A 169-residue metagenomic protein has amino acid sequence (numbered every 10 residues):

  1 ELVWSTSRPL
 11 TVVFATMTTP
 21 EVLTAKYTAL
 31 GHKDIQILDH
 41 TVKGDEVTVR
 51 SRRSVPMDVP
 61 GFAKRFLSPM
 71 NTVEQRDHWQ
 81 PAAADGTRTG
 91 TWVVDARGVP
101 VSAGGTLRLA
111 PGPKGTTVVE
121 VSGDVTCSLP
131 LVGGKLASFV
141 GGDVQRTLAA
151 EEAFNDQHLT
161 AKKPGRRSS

Functional and structural regions predicted by a protein language model:
E1-V59: Hydrophobic ligand-binding cavity/cleft-lining segments
A25-H32, A83-G86, V99-P100: Short secondary-structure junctions
Y27, T41, L67, R97-V99 (+1 more regions): Generic marker of residues within folded, mature protein domains
Q36-L38, S102-T106, R146: Soluble, non-transmembrane catalytic domains of enzymes that act on hydrophobic metabolites at membranes
I37-W92: Glycine-rich portal/gate segments that line the openings of hydrophobic small-molecule binding cavities
V47-R50, V73, H78, T87-G142: Beta-strand/loop substructures that line and gate deep hydrophobic ligand-binding cavities in soluble
Q80-P81, G133-S169: A conserved amphipathic terminal alpha-helix motif
